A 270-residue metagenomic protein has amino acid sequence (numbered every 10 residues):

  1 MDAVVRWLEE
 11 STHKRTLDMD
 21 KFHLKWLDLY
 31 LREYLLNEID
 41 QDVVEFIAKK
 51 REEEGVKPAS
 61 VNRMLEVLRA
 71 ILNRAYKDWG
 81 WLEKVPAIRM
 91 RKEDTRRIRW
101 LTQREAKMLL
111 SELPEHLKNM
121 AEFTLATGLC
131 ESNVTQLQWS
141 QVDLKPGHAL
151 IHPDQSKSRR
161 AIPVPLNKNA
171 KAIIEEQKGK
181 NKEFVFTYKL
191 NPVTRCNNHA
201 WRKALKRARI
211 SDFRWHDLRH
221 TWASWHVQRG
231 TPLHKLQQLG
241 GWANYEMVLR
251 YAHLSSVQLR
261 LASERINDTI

Functional and structural regions predicted by a protein language model:
V4, L27, V44, L68-I71 (+8 more regions): Conserved hydrophobic/aromatic pocket- or pore-lining residues that grip, position, or stack substrates in active sites
R6-Y76, T95, N191-C196, D212-D217: N-terminal core-binding DNA-recognition domain of tyrosine site-specific recombinases/integrases
V44, L68, L72, V134 (+4 more regions): Short, basic/aromatic-rich helical patch in the C-terminal catalytic core of site-specific tyrosine
P58, N62-M64, K77-E131, T135-L137 (+5 more regions): Basic, Lys/Arg- and aromatic-enriched nucleic-acid-binding interface segment
K92, R104-M108, I162-K168, A172 (+3 more regions): DNA/chromatin major-groove-contacting recognition/catalytic segments
E112, F123-T124, L137, W225-R229 (+2 more regions): Short alpha-helical segment immediately N-terminal to, or the first helix within, an HTH/HTH-like DNA-binding domain
Q141-H148, D212, T231-R250, L261: Short, polar N-cap/turn motifs at the start of nucleic acid-interacting alpha helices
P146, Q155, P165-S211: Active-site/catalytic core of tyrosine-dependent DNA strand-transfer enzymes
